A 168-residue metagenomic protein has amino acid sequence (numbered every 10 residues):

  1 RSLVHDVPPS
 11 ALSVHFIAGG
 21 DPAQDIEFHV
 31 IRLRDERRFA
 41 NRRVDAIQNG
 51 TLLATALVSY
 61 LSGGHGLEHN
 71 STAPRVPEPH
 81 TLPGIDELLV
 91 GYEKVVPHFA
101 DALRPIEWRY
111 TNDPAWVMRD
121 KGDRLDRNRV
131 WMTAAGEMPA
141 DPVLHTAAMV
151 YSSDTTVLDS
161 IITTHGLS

Functional and structural regions predicted by a protein language model:
R1-S168: Terminal targeting signals and extreme-terminal segments of soluble enzymes
